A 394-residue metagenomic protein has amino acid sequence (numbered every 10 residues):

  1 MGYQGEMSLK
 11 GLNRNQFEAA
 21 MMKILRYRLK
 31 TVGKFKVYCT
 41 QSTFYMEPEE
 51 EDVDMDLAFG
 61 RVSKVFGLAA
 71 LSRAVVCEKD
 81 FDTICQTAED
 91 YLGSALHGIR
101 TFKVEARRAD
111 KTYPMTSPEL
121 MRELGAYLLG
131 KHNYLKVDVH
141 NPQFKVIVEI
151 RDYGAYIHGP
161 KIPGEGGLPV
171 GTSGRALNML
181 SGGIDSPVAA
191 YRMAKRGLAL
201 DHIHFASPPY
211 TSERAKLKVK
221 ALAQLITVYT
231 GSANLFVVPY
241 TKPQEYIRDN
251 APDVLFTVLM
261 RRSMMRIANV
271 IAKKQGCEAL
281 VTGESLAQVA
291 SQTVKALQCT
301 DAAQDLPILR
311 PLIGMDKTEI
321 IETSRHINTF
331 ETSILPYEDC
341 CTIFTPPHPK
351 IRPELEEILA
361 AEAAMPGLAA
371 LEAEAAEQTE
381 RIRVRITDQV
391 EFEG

Functional and structural regions predicted by a protein language model:
M1-L177, P187-A233, A302, K350-L355 (+2 more regions): RNA-binding accessory domains that recognize and position tRNA/RNA substrates
E123-L128, K161, G166-S173, Y240 (+5 more regions): Active-site adenylate/phosphate-handling loop in enzymes that bind or generate adenylated species
N178, H202-H204, V237, T282 (+1 more regions): Structural beta-sheet core signal
G183: Conserved G/P- and acidic residue-centered "switch" motifs that form tight phosphate/ATP-binding loops in soluble
A223-D249, Y337-D339: A conserved beta-strand->alpha-helix junction
Q288, P336-F344: Small/polar glycine-rich anion-binding or flexible loop at a beta-alpha turn
N328-P336: A short alpha-helix-loop-beta-strand transition element characteristic of N-terminal alpha/beta dinucleotide-binding
